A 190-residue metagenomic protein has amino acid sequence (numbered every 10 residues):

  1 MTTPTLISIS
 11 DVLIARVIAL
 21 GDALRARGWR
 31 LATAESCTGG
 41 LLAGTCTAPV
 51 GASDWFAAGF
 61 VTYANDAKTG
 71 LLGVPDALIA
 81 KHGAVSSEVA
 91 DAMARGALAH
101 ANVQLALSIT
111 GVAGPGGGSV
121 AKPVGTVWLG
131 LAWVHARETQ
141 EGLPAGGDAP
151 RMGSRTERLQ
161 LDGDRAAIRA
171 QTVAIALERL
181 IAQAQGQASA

Functional and structural regions predicted by a protein language model:
M1-A190: Short alpha-helical segments enriched in small residues
